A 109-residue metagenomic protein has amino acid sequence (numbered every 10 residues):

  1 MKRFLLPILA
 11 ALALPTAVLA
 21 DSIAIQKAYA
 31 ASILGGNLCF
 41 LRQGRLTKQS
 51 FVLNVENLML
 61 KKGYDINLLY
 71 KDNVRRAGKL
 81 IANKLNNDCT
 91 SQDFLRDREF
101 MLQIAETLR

Functional and structural regions predicted by a protein language model:
F4-L14: Sec-dependent N-terminal signal peptides
I8, I25-K27, A77: Generic detector of short alpha-helix boundary/capping microenvironments and adjacent low-complexity segments
L14-A20: Sec/Tat signal peptide C-region and signal peptidase I cleavage site
D21-D72: Short N-proximal segments of mature Sec-exported proteins
L53-R109: Compact alpha-helical subdomains of small soluble proteins
